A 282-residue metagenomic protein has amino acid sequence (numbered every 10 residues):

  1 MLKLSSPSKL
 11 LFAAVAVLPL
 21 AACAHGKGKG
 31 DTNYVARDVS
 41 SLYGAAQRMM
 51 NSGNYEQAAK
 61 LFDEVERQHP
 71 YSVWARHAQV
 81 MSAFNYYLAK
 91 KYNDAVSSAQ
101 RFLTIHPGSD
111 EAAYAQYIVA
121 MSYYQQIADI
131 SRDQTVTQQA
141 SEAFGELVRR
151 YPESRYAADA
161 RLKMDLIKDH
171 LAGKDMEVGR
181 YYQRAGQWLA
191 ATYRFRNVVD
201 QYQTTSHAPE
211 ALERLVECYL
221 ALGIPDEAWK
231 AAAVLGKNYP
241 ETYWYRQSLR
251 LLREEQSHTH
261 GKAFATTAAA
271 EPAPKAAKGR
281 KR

Functional and structural regions predicted by a protein language model:
L2-P7, P19-R282: Acidic, polar-rich low-complexity tracts and alpha-helical solenoid repeat scaffolds
F12-P19: Bacterial N-terminal signal peptides
